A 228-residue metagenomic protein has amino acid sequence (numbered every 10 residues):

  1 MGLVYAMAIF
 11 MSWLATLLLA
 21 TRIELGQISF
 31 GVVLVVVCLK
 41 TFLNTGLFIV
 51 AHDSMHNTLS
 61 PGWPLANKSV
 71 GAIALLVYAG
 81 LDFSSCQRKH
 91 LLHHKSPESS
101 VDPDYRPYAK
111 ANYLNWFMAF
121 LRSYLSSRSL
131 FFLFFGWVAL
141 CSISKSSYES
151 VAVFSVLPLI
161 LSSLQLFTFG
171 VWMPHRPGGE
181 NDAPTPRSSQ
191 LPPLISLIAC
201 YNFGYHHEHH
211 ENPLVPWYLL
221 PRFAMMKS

Functional and structural regions predicted by a protein language model:
G2-L19: The first (N-terminal) embedded transmembrane alpha-helix
I9, H52, H90, F169 (+2 more regions): Divalent metal-coordination and catalytic microenvironments
S12-T16, K40-N44, F48, S162-L166: Alpha-helical transmembrane segments of multipass membrane proteins
T16-V32: Short, hydrophobic transmembrane alpha-helix segments
L34-T41, P97-L197, Y201: Hydrophobic transmembrane alpha-helical segments that form the core helix bundle of multi-pass membrane enzymes
V36-A51, G71-G80: A generic, lipid-embedded transmembrane alpha helix
I49-S60, H93-H94: Active-site recognition of the HExxH zinc-binding catalytic motif
G62-W116, R176-S228: Membrane-proximal soluble regions of multi-pass membrane proteins
